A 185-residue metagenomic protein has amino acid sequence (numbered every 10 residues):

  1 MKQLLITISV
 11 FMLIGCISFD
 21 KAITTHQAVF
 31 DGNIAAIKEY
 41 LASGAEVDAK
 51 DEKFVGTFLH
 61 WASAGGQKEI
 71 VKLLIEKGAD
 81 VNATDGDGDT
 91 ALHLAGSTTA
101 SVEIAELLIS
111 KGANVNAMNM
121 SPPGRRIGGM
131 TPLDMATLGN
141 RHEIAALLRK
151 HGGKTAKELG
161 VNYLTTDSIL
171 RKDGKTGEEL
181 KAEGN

Functional and structural regions predicted by a protein language model:
L4-L13: Sec-dependent N-terminal signal peptides
I17-F19: Bacterial signal peptide processing site
K21, F54-V55, G88, P122 (+1 more regions): Start-of-repeat signature of ankyrin repeats
Q27-G32, W61-Q67, L94-S101, R126-M130 (+1 more regions): Ankyrin repeat A-helix N-terminal signature
N33-L41, Q67-I75, A100-I109, R141-R149 (+1 more regions): Ankyrin repeat structural motif
D51-E52, D85, N119-S121, R126 (+1 more regions): Ankyrin repeat boundary/linker residues
